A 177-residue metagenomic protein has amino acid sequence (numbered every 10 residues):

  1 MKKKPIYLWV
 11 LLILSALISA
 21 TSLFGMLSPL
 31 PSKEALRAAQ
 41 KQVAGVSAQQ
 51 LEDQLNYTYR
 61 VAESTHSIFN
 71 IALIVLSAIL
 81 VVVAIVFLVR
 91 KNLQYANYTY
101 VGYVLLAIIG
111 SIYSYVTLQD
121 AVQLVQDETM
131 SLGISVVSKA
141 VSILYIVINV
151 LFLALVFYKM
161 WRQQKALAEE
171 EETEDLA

Functional and structural regions predicted by a protein language model:
M1-A38, L155-Q164, D175-A177: Cytosolic juxtamembrane helix and N-cap/initiation of the first transmembrane helix
M1-L12, R60-N70, R90-N97, L132-S142: Membrane-water interface of alpha-helical transmembrane segments
K2-K4, V86-A96, L118-V122, N149-A177: Cytosolic juxtamembrane helix at the C-terminal end of the final transmembrane segment
L12-F24, L76-V81, A107-G110: Canonical alpha-helical transmembrane segments of integral membrane proteins
K33-S67, Y113-V141: Interfacial non-cytosolic loop connecting adjacent transmembrane helices
F69-L88: Hydrophobic alpha-helical transmembrane segments
R90-D127: Hydrophobic alpha-helical transmembrane segments of integral membrane proteins
D127-K165: Alpha-helical transmembrane segments and their immediate juxtamembrane flanks in integral membrane proteins
